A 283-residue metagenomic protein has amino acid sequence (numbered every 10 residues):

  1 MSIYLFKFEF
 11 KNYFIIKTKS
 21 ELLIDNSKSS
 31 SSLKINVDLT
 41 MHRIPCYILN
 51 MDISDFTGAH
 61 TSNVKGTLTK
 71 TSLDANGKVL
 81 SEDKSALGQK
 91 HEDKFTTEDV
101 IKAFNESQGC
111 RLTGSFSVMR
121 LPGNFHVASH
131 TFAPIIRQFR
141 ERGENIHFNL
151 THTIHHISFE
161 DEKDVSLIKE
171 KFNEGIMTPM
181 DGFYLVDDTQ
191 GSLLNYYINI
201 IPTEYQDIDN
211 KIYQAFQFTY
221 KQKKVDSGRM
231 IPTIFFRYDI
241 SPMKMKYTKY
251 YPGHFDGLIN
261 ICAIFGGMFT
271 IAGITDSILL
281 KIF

Functional and structural regions predicted by a protein language model:
M1, Y13-K19, I278-F283: Helix-loop boundary elements of multi-pass alpha-helical membrane proteins
M1-K7: Hydrophobic membrane-insertion alpha-helices, especially the h-region of bacterial N-terminal signal peptides
L5, I15-T18, T96-D99: Eukaryotic beta-rich interaction modules
K7, K11, D38, H42 (+4 more regions): Amphipathic alpha-helical interaction motifs in eukaryotic regulatory proteins
E9-L33: Alpha-helical transmembrane signal-anchor/signal-peptide segments
S29-S31, D38-D226: Soluble non-transmembrane domains of integral membrane proteins
A215-F283: Membrane-proximal extracellular juxtamembrane segment immediately upstream of a following transmembrane helix
